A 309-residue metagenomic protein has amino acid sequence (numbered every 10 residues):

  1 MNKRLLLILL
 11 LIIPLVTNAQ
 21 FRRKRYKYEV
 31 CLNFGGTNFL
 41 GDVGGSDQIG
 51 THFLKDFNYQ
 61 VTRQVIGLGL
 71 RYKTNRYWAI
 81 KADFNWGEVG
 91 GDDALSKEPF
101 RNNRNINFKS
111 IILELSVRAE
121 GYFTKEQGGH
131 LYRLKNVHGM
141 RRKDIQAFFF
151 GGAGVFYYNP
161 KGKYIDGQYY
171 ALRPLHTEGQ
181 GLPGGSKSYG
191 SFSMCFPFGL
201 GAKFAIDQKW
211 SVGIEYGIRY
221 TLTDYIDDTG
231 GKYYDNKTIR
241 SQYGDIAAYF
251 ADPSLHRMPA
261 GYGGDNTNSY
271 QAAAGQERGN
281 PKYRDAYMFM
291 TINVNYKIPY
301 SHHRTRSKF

Functional and structural regions predicted by a protein language model:
K24, Y72-R76, F123-K125, Y157 (+2 more regions): Outer-membrane beta-barrel strand-turn architecture
Y26, Q60-Q64, I111-L115, K143-I145 (+2 more regions): Residues that define the transmembrane beta-barrel architecture of outer-membrane proteins
L32-G36, L68-Y72, V117-G121, G151-V155 (+3 more regions): Residues on the lipid-exposed face of transmembrane beta-strands in outer-membrane beta-barrel proteins
T37-V65, G69: Surface-exposed strand-loop-strand hairpins of Gram-negative outer-membrane beta-barrel proteins
L40-G41, Y77-I80, E126-Q127, K209-V212 (+1 more regions): Repeated loop/turn-to-beta-strand initiation elements of outer-membrane beta-barrel proteins
T51-D56, F100-F108, K135-H138, L182-S188 (+1 more regions): Extracellular loop and loop/strand-boundary signature of outer-membrane beta-barrel proteins
Y77-Q168: Gram-negative (and chloroplast) outer-membrane scaffold detector with strong preference for beta-barrel transmembrane
D207-F309: Predominantly the C-terminal beta-signal and adjacent terminal strand-loop region of outer-membrane beta-barrel
